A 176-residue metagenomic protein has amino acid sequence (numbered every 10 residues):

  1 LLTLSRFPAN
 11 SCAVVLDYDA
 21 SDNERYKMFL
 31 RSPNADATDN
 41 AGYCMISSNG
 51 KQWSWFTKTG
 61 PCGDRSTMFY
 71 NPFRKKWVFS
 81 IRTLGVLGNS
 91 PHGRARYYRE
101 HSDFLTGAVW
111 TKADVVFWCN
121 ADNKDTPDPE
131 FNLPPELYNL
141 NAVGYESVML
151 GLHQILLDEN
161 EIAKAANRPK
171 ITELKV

Functional and structural regions predicted by a protein language model:
L1-Y138, V143-V176: Beta-rich carbohydrate-recognition and catalytic domains
